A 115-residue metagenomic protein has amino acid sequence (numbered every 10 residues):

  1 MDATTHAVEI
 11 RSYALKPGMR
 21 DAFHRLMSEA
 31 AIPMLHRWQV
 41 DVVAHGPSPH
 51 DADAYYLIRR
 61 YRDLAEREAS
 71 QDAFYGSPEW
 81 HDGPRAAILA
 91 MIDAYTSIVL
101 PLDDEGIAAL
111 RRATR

Functional and structural regions predicted by a protein language model:
D2-A3, R25-V43, D51, R60-I98: An amphipathic, aromatic/His-enriched active-site/gating alpha helix that lines ligand/cofactor pockets
A3-L26, M34, W38, V42 (+2 more regions): Surface-exposed interaction/gating patches
H6, D53-A54: Conserved catalytic motifs of the protein kinase core domain
P49, L102: Conserved donor-binding loop and adjoining core beta-sheet/short helix segment in diverse acyl/aminoacyl transferases
R60, L110-R111: Long, compositionally biased, charged low-complexity segments
